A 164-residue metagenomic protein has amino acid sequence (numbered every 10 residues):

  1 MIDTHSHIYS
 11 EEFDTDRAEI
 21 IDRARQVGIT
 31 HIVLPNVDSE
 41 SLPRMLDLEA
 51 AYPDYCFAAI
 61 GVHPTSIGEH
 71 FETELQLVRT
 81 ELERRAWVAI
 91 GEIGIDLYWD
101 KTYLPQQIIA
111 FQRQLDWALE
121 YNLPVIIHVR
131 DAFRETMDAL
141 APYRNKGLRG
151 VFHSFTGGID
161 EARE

Functional and structural regions predicted by a protein language model:
M1-E164: Mid-domain alpha/beta scaffold segments of enzyme catalytic cores
